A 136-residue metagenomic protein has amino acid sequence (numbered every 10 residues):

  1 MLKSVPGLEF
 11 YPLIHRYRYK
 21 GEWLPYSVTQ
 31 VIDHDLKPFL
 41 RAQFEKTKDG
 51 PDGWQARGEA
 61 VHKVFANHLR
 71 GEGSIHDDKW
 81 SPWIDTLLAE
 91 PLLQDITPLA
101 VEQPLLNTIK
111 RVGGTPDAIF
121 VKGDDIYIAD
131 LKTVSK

Functional and structural regions predicted by a protein language model:
M1-G113: Metal-dependent nuclease catalytic cores that hydrolyze phosphodiester bonds in DNA/RNA, characterized by
V61-H62, G114-K136: Conserved catalytic cores of phosphodiester-cleaving nucleases, focusing on short active-site segments
